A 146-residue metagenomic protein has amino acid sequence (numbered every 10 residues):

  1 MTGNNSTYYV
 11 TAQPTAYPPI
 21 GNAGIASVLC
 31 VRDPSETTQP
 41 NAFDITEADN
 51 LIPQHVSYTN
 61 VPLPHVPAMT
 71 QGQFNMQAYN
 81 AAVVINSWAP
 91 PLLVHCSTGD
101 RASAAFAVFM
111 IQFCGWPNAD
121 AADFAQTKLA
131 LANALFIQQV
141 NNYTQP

Functional and structural regions predicted by a protein language model:
M1-L93, A104-P146: Cys-dependent protein tyrosine phosphatase-like superfamily
C96: Short cysteine clusters
G99: Substrate/cofactor-recognition hotspot
